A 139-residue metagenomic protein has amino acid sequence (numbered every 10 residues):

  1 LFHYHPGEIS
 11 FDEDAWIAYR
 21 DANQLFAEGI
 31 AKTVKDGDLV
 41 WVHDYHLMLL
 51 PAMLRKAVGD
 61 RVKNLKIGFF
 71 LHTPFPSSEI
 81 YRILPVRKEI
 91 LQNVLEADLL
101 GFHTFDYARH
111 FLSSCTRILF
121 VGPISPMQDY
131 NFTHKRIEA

Functional and structural regions predicted by a protein language model:
L1-A139: Catalytic cores of carbohydrate-active enzymes across secretory and cytosolic contexts
